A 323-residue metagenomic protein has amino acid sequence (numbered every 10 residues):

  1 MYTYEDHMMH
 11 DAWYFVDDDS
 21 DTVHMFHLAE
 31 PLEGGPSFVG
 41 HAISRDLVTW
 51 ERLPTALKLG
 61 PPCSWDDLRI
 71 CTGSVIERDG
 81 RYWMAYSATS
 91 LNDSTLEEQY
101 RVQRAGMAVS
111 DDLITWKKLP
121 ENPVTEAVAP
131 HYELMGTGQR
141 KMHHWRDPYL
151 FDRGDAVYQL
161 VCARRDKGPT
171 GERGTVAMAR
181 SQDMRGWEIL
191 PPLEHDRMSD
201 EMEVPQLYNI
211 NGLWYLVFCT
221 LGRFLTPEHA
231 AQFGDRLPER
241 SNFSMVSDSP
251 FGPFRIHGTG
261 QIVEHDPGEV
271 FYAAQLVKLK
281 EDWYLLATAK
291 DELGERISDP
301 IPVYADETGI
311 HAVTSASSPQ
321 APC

Functional and structural regions predicted by a protein language model:
M1-C323: Carbohydrate-active catalytic/glycan-binding domains of CAZyme proteins, especially the secreted or lumenal ectodomains
